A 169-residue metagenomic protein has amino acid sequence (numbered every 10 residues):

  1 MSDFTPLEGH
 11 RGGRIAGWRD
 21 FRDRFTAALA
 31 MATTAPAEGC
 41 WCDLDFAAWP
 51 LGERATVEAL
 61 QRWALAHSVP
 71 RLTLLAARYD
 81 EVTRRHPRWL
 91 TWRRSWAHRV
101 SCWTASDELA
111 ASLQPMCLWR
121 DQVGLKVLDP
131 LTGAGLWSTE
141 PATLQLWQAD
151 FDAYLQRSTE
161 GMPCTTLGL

Functional and structural regions predicted by a protein language model:
M1-C40, L44-L169: PLD/PLD-like phosphodiesterase catalytic module centered on the HKD motif
